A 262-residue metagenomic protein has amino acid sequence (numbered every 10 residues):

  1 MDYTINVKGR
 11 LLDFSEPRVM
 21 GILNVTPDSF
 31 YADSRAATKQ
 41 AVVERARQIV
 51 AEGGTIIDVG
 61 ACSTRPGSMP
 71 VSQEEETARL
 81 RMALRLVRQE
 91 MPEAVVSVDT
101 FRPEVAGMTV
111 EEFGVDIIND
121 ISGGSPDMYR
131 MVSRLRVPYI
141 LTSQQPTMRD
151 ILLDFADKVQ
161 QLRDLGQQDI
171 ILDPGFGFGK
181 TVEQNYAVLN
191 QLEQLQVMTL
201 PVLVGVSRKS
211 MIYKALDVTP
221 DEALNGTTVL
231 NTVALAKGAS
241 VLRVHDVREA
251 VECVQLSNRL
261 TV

Functional and structural regions predicted by a protein language model:
M1-T26, V218, T261-V262: N-terminal amphipathic alpha-helix/helix-capping segment at the start of soluble metabolic enzymes
V7-K8, Y31-Q48, T64-M82, L86-Q89 (+4 more regions): Active-site-adjacent loop and "lid" segments of alpha/beta metabolic enzymes
I22, G60-C62: Acidic/polar N-terminal loop/beta-strand segments that form early-domain functional surfaces
E44-G60: Catalytic domains of carbohydrate-active enzymes, especially glycoside hydrolases
